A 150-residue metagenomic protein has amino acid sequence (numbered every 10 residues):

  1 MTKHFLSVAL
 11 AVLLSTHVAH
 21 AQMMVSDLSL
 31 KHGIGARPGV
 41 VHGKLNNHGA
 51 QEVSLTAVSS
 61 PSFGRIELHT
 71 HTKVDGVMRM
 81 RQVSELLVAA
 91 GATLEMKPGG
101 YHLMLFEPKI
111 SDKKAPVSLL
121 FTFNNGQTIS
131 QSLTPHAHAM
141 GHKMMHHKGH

Functional and structural regions predicted by a protein language model:
M1-S7: Bacterial N-terminal signal peptides that target proteins for export
A11-S15: Hydrophobic alpha-helical segments of integral membrane proteins
T16-A21: Sec/Tat signal peptide C-region and signal peptidase I cleavage site
Q22-H150: Compact, glycine-rich, soluble single-domain proteins
